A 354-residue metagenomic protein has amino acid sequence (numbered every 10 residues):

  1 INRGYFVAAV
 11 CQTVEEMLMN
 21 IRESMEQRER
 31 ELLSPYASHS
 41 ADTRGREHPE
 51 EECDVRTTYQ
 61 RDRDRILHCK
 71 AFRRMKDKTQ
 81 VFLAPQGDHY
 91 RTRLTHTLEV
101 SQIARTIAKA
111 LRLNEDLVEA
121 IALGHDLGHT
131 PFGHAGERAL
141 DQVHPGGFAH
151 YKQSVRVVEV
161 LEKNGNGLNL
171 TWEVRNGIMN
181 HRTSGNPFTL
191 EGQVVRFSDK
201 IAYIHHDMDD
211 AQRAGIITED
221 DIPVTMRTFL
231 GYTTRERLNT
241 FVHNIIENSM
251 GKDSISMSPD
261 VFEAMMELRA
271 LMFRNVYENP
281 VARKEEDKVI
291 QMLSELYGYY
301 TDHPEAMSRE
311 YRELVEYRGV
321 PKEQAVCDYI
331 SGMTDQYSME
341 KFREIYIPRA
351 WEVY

Functional and structural regions predicted by a protein language model:
Y5-F6: Aromatic (phenylalanine/tyrosine) cluster motif
E15-R93, T97, S101-I107, N114-E115 (+1 more regions): Histidine-centered, transition-metal-coordinating active-site segments
L117, I121, D126-N164: A generic, well-ordered mixed alpha/beta core segment in the N-terminal half of proteins
